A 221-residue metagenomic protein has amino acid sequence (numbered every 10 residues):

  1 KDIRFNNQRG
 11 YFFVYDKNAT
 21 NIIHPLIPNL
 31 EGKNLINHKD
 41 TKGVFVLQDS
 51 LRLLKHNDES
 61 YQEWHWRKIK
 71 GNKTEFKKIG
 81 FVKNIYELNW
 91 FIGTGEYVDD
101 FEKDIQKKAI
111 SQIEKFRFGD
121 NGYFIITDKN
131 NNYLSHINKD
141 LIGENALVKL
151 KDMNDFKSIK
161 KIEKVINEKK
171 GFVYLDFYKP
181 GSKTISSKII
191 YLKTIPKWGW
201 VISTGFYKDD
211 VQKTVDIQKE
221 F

Functional and structural regions predicted by a protein language model:
K1-F221: N-terminal membrane-sensor/transducer module of prokaryotic signaling receptors
